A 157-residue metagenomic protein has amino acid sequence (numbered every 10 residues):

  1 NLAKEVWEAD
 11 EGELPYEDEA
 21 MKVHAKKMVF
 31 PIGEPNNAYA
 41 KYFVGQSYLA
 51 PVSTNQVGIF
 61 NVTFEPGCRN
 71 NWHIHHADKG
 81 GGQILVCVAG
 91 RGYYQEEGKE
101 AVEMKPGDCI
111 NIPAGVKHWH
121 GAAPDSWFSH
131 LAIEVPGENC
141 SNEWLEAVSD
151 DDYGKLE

Functional and structural regions predicted by a protein language model:
L2-F60, N71, S141-E157: A short, N-terminal "cap"/entry segment at the start of jelly-roll beta-barrel domains of the cupin/DSBH fold
N55-V57, E65-R69, A89-G92, E138: Short, charged/polar surface micro-motifs in flexible loops or helix N-caps
F60-K79: Conserved short histidine dyad/triad with adjacent acidic residue
N61, I74, V88, E96-G98 (+2 more regions): Residue-level recognition of conserved beta-strand positions in structured domain cores
R69, K79-P106, V116: A short beta-strand-loop-beta hairpin characteristic of the jelly-roll/cupin
Y93, E100-A101, A114-N142: Ligand-binding loop in jelly-roll beta-barrel domains
